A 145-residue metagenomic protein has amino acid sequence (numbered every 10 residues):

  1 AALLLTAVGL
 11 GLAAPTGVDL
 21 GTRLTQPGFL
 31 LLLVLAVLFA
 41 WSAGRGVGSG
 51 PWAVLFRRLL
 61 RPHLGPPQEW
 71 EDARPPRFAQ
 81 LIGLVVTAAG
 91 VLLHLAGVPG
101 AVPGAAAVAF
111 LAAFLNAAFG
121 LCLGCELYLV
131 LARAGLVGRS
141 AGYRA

Functional and structural regions predicted by a protein language model:
A1-A145: Membrane-interfacial helix-loop segments of redox and metal-homeostasis proteins, especially TM-loop-TM junctions
